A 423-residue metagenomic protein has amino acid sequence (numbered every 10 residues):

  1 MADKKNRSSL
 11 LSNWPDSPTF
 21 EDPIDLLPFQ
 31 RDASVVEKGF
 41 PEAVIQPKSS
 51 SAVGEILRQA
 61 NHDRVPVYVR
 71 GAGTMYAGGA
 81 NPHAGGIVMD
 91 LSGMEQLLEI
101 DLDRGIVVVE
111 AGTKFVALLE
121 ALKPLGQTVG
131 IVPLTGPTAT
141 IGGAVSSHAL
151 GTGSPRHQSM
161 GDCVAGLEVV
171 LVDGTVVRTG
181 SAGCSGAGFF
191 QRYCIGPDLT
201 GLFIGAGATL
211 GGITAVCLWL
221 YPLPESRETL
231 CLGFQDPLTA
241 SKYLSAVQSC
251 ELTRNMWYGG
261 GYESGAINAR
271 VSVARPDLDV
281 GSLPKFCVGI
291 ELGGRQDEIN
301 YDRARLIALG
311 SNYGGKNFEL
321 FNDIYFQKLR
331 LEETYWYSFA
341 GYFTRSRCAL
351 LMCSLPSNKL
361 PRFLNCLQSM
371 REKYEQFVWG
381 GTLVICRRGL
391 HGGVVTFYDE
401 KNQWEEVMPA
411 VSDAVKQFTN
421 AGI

Functional and structural regions predicted by a protein language model:
M1-R58, H62, T74-G105, A266-A274 (+2 more regions): N-terminal flexible segment immediately upstream of the FAD-binding catalytic core in FAD-dependent oxidoreductases
T19-P23, I45-P47, V67-G71, G78 (+9 more regions): General beta-strand structural signal in soluble alpha/beta enzymes
P23-F29, S241-D413, Q417, A421: C-terminal substrate-recognition/cap domain of FAD-linked oxidoreductases
A43-K48, V107, W219, T229-G233 (+2 more regions): Short, well-ordered beta-strand elements within core beta-sheets of diverse protein domains
Q96-I100, A111, V116-S249: FAD-binding subdomain of flavoenzyme oxidoreductases
